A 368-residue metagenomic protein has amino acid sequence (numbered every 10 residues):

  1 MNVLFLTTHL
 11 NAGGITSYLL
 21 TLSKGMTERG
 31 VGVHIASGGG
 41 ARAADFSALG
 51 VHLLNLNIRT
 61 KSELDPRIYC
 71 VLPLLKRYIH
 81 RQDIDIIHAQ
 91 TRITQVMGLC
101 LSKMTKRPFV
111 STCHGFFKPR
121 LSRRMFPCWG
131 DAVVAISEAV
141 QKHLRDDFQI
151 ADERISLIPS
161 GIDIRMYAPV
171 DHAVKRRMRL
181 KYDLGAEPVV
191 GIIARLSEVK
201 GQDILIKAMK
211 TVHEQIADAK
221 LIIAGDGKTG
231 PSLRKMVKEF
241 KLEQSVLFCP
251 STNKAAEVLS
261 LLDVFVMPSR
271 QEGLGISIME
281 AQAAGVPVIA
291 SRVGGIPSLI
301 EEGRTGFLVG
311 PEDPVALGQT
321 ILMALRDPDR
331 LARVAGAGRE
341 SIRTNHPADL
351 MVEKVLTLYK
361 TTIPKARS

Functional and structural regions predicted by a protein language model:
F5-R67, K228: N-terminal strand-loop element at the rim of the active site of nucleotide-sugar-dependent glycosyltransferases
G13-T21, P188, I192-E214, L221 (+4 more regions): A conserved mid-protein helix/loop that constitutes part of the nucleotide-sugar donor-binding site
K103-M104, P108-E138, K142: A conserved, positively charged/aromatic
A168-L184: A short helix/loop element that forms part of the nucleotide-sugar donor recognition site in Leloir-type
S251, R270: Aromatic "clamp/platform" in nucleotide-sugar-dependent glycosyltransferases that forms part of the donor/acceptor
P287-A290, I300: Short hydrophobic beta-strand element within catalytic cores of glycosyltransferases and related nucleotide-activated
E302-G303, F307-P314, M323-D329: Conserved acidic donor-binding segment of nucleotide-sugar-dependent glycosyltransferases
A316, M323, R330-N345, M351-T357: A short, well-ordered alpha-helix in the C-terminal region of glycosyltransferases
